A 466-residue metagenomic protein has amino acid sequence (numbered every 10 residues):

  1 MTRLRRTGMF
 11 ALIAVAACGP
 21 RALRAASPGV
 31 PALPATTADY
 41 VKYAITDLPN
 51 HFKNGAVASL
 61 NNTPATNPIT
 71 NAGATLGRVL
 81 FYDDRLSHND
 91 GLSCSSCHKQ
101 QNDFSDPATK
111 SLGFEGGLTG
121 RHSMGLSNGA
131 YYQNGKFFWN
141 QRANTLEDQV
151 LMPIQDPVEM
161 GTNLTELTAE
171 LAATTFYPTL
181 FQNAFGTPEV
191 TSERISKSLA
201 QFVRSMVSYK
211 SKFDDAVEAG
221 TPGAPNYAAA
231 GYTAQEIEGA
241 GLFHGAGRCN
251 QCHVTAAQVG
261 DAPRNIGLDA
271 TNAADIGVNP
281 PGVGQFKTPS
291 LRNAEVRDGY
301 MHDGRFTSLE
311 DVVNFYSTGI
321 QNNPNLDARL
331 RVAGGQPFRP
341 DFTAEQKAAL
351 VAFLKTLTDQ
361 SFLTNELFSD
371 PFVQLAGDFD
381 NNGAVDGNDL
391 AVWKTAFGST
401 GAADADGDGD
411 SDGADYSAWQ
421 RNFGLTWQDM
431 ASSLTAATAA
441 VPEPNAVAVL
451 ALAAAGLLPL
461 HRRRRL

Functional and structural regions predicted by a protein language model:
M1-R6, P442-E443, R462-L466: Positively charged n-region of N-terminal signal peptides that target proteins for export
T2-R5, P20-L375: Periplasmic c-type cytochrome electron-transfer domains
G8-F10, L23-A25, V373-V385, W393 (+3 more regions): Short, threonine-centered small-residue motifs that mark membrane-proximal processing/anchoring sites and TM-junction
F10-G19, A453-G456: Bacterial N-terminal signal peptides
H88, A402-G409: Short acidic, glycine/serine/threonine-rich helix-capping segments at coil-helix boundaries
N445-R463: A cross-kingdom C-terminal cell-surface attachment/processing module
